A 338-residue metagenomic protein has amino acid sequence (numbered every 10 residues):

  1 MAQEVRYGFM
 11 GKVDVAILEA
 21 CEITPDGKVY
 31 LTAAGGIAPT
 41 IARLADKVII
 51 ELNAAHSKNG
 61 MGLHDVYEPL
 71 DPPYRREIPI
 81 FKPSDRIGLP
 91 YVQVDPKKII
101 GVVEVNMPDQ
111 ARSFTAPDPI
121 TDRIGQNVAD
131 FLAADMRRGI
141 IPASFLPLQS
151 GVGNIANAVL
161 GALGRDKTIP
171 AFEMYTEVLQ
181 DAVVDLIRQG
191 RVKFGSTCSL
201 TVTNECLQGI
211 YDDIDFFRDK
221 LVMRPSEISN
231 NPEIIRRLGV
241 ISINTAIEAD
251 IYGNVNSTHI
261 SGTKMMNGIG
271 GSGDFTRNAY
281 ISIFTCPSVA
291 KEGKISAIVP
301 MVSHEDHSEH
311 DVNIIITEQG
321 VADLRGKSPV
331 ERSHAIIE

Functional and structural regions predicted by a protein language model:
M1-E338: Conserved alpha/beta enzyme-core scaffold
